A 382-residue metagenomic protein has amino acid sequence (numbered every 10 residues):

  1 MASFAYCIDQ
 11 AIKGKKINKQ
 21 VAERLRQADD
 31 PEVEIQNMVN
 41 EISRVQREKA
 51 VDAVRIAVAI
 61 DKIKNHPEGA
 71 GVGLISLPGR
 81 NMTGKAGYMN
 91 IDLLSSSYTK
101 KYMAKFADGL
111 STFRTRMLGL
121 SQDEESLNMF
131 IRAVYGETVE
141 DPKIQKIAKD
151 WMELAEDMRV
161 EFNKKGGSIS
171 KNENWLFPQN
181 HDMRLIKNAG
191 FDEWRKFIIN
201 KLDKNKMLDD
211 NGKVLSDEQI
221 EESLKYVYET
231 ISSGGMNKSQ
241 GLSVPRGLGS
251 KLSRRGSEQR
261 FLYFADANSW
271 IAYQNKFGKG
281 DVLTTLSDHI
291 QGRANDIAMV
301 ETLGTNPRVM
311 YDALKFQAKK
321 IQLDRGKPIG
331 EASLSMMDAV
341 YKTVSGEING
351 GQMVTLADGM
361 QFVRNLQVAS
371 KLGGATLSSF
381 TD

Functional and structural regions predicted by a protein language model:
M1-D382: Non-transmembrane, interaction-prone alpha-helical and coil segments associated with secretion and export
